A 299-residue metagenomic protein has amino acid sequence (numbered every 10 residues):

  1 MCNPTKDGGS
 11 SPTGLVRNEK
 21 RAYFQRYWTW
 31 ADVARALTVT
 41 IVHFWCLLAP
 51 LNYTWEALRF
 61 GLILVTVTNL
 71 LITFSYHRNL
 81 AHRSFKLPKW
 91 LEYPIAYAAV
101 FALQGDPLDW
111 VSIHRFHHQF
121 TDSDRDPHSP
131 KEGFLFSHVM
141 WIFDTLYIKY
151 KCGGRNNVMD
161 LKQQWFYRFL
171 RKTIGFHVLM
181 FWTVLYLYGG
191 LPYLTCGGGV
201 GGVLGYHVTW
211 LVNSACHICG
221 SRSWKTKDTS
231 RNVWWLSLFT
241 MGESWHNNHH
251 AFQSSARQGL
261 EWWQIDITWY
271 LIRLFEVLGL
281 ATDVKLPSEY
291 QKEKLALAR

Functional and structural regions predicted by a protein language model:
M1-W210, A215, W245, S255-R299: Non-catalytic, topology-defining segments of multipass membrane proteins
V158-W165, C219-W245, H249-F252: Active-site-proximal inter-transmembrane loops
